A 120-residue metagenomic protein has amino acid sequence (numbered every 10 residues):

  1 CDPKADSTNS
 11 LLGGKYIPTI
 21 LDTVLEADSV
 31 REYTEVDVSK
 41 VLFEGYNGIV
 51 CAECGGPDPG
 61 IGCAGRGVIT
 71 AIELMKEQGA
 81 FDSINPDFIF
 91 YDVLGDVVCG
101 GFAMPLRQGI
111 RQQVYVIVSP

Functional and structural regions predicted by a protein language model:
C1-G55: N-terminal phosphate/diphosphate-binding loop that engages ATP/GTP or pyrophosphate donors across diverse enzyme folds
C1-P3, G56, G95, S119-P120: Short, ordered loop/turn segments at secondary-structure junctions
G13-Y16, V68-T70, P105-G109: Glycine-rich, phosphate-binding/catalytic loops in enzymes
G14, A27, G55, E73-F81 (+1 more regions): Conserved, well-folded catalytic cores of nucleic-acid-processing and energy-transducing macromolecular machines
E35-V36, R66-K76, G100: Short, contiguous clusters of charged residues that form electrostatic/catalytic patches at enzyme active sites, used
G55-R66: Flexible beta-alpha connector loops of hexameric P-loop NTPases
E77-F88, V93-P120: Conserved catalytic-core segment of NTP-binding enzymes
